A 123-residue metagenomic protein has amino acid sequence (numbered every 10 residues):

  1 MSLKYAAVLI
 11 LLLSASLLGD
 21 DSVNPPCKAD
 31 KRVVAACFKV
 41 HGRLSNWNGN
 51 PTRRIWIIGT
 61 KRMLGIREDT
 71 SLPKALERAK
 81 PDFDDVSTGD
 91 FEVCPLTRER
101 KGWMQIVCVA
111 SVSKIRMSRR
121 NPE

Functional and structural regions predicted by a protein language model:
M1-A7: Bacterial N-terminal signal peptides that target proteins for export
S14-A15: N-terminal signal peptide c-region/cleavage motif recognized by signal peptidases
D20-K74: N-terminal secretory signal peptides
P26-K28, A36-F38, V93-T97, V107-V109: Sequence contexts marking disulfide-bonded cysteines in secreted/extracellular proteins
K74-K80, R116: Short amphipathic beta-strand and strand-loop transition segments with alternating hydrophobic
R78-Q105: Flexible glycine-rich surface loops and low-complexity tracts that mediate binding to linear polymers
R98-E123: OB-fold/S1-family single-stranded nucleic acid-binding modules
